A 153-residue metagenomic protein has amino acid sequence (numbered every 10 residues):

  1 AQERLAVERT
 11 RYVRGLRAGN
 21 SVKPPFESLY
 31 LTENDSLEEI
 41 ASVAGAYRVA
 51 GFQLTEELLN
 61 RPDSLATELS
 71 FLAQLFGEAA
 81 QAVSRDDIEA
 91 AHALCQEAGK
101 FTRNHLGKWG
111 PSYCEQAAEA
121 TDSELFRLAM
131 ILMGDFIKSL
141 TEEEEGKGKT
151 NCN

Functional and structural regions predicted by a protein language model:
A1-N153: Surface/interface-facing alpha-helical segments and adjacent flexible terminal/loop regions used for partner/assembly
